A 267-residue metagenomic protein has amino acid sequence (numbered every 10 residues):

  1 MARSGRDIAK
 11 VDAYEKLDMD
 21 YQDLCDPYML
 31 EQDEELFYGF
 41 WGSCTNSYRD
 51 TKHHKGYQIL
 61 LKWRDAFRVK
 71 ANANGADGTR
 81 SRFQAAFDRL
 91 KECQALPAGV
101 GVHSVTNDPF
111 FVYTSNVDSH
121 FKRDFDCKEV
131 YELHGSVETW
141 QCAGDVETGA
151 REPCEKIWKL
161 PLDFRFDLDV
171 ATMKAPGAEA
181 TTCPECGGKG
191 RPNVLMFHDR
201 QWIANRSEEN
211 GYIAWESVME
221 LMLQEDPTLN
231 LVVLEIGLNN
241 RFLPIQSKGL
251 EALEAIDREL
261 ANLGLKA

Functional and structural regions predicted by a protein language model:
M1-A267: Conserved catalytic alpha/beta core of Sir2/sirtuin-type deacylases, generalized to analogous enzyme cores that bind
